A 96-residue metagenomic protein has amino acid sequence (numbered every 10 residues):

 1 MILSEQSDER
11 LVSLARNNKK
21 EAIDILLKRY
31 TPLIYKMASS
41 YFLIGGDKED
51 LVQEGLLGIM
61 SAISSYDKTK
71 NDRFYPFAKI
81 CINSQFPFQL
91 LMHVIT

Functional and structural regions predicted by a protein language model:
M1-I95: Alpha-helical promoter-recognition and RNA polymerase-docking modules of transcription initiation factors, dominated by
